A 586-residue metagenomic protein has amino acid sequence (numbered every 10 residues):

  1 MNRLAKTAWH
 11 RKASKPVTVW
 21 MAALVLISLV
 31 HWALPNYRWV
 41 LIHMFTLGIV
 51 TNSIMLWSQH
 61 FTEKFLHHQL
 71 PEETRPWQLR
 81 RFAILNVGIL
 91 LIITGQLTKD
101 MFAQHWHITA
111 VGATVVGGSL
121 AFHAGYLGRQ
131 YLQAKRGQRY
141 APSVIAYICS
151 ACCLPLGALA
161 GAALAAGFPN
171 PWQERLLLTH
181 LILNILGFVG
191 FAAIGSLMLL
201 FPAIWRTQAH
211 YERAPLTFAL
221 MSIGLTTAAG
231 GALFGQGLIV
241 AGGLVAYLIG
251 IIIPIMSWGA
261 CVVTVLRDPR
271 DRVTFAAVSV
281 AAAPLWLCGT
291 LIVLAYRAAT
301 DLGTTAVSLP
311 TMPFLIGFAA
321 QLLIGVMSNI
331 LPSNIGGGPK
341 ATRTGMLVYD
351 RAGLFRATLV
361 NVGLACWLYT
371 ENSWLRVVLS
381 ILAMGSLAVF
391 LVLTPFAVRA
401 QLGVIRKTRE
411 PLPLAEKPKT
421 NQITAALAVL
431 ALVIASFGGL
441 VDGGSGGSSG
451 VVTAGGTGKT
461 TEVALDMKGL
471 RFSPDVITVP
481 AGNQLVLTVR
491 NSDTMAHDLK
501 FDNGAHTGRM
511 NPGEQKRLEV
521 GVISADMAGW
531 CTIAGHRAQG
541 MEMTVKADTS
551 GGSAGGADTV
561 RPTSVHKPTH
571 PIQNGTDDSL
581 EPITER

Functional and structural regions predicted by a protein language model:
M1-V451: Hydrophobic alpha-helical transmembrane segments of multi-pass integral membrane proteins
I42, L181, T311, H497 (+2 more regions): Extracytoplasmic/periplasmic beta-strand context in beta-sandwich domains, especially the cupredoxin/COX2 CuA-binding
P71, P474-I477, A505-M510, L518-E519: Beta-strand-rich interaction surfaces with strong enrichment in secreted/lumenal proteins
G447-G455, M510-R586: Extracellular/periplasmic metallocenter environments
G455-Q484: N-terminal edge beta-strand
L485, M495-D498: Short beta-strand/loop motifs in extracellular/secreted proteins, especially within beta-sandwich accessory domains
V489-N491: Asparagine-centered strand-capping/turn motif at beta-strand->loop junctions
F501-N503: Short amphipathic beta-strand segments in non-cytosolic proteins
